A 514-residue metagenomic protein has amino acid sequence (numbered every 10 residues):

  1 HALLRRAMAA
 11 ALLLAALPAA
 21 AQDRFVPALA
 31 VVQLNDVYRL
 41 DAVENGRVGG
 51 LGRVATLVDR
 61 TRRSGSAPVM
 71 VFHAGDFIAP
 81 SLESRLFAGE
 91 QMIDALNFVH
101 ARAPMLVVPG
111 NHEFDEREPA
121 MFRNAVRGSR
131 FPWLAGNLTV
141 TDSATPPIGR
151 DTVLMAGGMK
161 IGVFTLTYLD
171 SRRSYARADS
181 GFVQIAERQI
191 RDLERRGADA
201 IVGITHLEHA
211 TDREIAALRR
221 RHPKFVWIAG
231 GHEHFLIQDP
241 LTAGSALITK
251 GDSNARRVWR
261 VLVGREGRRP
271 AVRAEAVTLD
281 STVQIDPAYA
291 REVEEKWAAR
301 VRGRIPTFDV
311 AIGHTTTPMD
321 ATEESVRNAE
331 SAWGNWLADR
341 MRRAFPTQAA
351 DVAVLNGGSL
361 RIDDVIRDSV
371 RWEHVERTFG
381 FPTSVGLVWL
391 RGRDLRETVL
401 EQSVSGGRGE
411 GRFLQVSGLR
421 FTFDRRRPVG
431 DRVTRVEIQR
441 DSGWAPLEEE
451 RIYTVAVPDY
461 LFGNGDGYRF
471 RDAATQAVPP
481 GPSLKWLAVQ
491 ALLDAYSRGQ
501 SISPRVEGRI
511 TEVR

Functional and structural regions predicted by a protein language model:
H1-M8: Bacterial N-terminal signal peptides that target proteins for export
L12-A20: Hydrophobic h-region of N-terminal signal peptides that target proteins for export in Gram-negative bacteria
A21, G46, G267-R268, G313-A321 (+2 more regions): Intrinsic-disorder/low-complexity loop/linker signature
A21-I285, N328-R343, A349, A353 (+5 more regions): Acidic, metal/ion-coordinating pockets
A28-A30, L40, G46-R53, R130-N137 (+3 more regions): Feature captures C-terminal
V32-V43, H73-G75, A311-E324, F379-F381 (+1 more regions): Acidic/histidine-rich, surface-exposed loop or edge segments in extracytoplasmic proteins
F72, P109, G149, V272-A274 (+7 more regions): Residue-level signal for pocket-adjacent positions within structured domains
I285-E373, R393: Hard-cation-handling environments
